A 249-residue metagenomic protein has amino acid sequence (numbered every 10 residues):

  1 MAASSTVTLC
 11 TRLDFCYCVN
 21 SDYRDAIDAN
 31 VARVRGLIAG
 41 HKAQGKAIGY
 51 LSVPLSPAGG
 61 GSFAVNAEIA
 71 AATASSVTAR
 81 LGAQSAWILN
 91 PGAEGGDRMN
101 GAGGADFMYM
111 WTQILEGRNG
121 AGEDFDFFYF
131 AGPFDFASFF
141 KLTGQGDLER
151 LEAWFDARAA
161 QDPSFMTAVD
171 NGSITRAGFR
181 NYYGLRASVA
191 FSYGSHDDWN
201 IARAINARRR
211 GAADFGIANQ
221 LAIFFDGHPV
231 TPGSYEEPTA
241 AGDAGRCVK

Functional and structural regions predicted by a protein language model:
A2-K249: Conserved catalytic or regulatory cores that recognize and/or transform ribose-phosphate-containing ligands
